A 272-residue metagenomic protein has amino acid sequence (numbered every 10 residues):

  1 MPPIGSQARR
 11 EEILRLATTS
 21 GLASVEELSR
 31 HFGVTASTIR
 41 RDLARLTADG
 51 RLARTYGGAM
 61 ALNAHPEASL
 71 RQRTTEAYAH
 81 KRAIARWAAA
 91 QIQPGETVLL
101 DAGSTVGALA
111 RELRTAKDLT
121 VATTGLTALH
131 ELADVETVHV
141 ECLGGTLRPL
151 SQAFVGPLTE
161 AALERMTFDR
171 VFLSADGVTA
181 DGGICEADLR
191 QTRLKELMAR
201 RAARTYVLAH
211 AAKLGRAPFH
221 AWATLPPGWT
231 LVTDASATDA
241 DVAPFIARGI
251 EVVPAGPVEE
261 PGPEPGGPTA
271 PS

Functional and structural regions predicted by a protein language model:
M1-G103, A110-D118, A122, L126 (+1 more regions): HTH-adjacent hinge/linker in prokaryotic transcriptional regulators
P2-L28, G33, A48, T127-S272: Conserved phosphate- and dinucleotide-binding cores of soluble alpha/beta proteins, encompassing both enzyme active
